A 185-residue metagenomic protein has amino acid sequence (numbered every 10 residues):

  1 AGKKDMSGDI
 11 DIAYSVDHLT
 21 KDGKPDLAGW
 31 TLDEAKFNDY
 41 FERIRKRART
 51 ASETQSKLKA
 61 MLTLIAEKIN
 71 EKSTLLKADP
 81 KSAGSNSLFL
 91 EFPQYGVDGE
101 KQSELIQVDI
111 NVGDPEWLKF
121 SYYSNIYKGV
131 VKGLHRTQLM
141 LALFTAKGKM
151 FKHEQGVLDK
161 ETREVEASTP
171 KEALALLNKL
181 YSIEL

Functional and structural regions predicted by a protein language model:
A1-W30: Active-site nucleotide-donor binding segment shared across nucleotidyl transfer reactions
A13-S15, E34, N38-R47, A51-K72 (+3 more regions): Active-site ExK catalytic segment of metal-dependent nucleases
K77-L185: Catalytic cores of NTP-dependent nucleotidyl/adenyl transfer enzymes across multiple folds
